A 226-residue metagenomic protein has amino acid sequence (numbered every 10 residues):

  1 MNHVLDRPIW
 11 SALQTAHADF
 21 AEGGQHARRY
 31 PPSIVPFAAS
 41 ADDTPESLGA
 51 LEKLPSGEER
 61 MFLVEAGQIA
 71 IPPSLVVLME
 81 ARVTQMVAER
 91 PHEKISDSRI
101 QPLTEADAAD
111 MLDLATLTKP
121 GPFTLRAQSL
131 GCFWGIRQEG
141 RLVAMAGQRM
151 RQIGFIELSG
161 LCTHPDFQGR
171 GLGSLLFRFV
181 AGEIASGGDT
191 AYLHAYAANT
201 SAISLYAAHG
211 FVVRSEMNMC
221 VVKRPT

Functional and structural regions predicted by a protein language model:
M1-A70: N-terminal charged segments
N2-L5, E89-G121: Short amphipathic alpha-helix that is part of the acyltransferase structural core
A38-A41, L161-Q168: A short, internal acetyl-CoA/4′-phosphopantetheine-binding micro-motif in the GNAT/acyltransferase core
E46-L51, G169-I184, I203-A208: Conserved acetyl-CoA-binding loop-helix of GNAT-fold acetyltransferases
L63-Q68, Y192-I203, M219-T226: Conserved beta-strand-loop-alpha-helix junction that forms the acyl-donor binding cleft
I69-L75, S174, A197-S215: Conserved active-site alpha-helix within GNAT-family acetyltransferase domains
L78-A88, H194, V212-T226: Conserved catalytic-core motifs of GNAT/GCN5-like acyltransferases
P122-C132, I136-H164: A conserved beta-strand-loop-helix scaffold within acyl/acetyltransferase catalytic domains
